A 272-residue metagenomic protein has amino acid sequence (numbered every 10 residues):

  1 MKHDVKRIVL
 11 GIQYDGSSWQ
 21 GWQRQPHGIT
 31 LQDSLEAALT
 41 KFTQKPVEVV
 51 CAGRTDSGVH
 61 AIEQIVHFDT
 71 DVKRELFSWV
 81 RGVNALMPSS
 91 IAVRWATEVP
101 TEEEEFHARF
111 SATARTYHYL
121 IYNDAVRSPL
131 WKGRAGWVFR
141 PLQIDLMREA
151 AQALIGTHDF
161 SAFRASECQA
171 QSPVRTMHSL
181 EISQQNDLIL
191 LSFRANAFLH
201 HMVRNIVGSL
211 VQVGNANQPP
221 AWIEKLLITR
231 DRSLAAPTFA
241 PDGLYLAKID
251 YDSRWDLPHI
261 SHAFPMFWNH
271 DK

Functional and structural regions predicted by a protein language model:
M1-K272: Structured-RNA-binding interfaces characteristic of tRNA pseudouridine synthases
